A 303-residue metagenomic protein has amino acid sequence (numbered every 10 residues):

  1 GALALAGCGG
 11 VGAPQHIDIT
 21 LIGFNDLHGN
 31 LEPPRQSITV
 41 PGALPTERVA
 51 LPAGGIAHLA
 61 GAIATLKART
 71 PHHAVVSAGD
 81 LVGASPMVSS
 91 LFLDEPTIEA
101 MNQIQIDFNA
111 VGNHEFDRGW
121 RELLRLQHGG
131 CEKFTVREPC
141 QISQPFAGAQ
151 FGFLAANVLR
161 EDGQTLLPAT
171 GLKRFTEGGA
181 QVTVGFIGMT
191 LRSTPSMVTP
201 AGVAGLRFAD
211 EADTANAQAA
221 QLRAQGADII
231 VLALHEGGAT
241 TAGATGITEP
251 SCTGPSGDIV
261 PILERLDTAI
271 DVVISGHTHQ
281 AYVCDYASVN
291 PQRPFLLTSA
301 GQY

Functional and structural regions predicted by a protein language model:
G1-G7: N-terminal export signals
C8-Y303: Acidic, metal/ion-coordinating pockets
